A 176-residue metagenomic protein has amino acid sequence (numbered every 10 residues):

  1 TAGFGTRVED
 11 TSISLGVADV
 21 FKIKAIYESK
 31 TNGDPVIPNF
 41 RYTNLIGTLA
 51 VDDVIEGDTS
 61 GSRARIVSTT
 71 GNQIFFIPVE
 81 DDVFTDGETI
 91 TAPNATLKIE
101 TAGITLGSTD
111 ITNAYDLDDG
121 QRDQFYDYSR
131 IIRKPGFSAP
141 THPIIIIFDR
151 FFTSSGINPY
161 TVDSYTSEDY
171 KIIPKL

Functional and structural regions predicted by a protein language model:
T1-E88, T96-L176: Signature of Asx- and small-polar-rich beta-strand/turn repeats characteristic of beta-solenoid architectures
